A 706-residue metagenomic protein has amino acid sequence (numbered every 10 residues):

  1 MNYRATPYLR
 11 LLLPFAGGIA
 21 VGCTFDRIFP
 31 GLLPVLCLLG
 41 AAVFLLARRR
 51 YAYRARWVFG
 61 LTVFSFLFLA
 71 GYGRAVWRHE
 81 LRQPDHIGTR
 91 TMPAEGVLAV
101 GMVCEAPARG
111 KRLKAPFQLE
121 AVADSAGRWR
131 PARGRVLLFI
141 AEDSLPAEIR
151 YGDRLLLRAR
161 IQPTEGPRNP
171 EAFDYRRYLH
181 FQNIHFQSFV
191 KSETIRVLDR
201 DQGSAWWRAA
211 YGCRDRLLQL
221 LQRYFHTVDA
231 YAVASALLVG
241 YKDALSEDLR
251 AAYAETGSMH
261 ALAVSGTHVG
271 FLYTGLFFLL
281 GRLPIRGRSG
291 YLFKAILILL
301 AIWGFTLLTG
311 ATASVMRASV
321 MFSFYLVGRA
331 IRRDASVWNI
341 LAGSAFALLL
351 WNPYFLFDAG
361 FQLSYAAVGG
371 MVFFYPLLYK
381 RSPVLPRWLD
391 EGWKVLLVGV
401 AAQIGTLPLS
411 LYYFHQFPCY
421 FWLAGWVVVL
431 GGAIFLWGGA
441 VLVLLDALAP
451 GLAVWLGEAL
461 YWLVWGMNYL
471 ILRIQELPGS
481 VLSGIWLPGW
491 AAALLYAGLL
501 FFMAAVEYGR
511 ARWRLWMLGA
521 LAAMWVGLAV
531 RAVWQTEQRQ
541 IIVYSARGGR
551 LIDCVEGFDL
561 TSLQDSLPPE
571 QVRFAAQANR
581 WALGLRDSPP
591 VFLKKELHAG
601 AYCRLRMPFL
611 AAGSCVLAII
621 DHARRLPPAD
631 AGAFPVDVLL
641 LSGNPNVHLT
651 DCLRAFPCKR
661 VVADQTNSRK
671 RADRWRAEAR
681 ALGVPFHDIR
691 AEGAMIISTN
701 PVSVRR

Functional and structural regions predicted by a protein language model:
M1-I87, A94, R317, A493 (+1 more regions): N-terminal leader/targeting segments
N2, W57-H260, S588-L605, R625-A629 (+5 more regions): Membrane-interface helix/helix-cap signal primarily in integral membrane proteins
Y3-R48, D358, Y365, A453-V506: Membrane-embedded alpha-helical segments of integral membrane proteins
R10, Y51-Y53, S188, Y241 (+4 more regions): Hydrophobic alpha-helical transmembrane segments in multi-pass membrane proteins
G18, G101, A159, L237 (+8 more regions): Divalent metal-coordination and catalytic microenvironments
G18-V21, A347, V441: Hydrophobic residues within the alpha-helical transmembrane core of Major Facilitator Superfamily
P146, R158, R387, L445-R706: Non-globular, low-confidence helical/coil segments that flank catalytic cores
W206-Y224, V233, Y241, L249 (+11 more regions): Hydrophobic alpha-helical segments of integral membrane proteins, encompassing both true transmembrane helices
